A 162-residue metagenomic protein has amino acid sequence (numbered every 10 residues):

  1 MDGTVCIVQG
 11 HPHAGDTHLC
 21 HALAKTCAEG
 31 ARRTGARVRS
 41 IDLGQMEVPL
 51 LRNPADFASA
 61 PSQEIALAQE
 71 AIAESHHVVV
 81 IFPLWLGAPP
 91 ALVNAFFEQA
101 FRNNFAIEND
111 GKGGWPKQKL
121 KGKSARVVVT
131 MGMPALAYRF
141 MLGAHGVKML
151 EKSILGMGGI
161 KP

Functional and structural regions predicted by a protein language model:
M1, K117-K121, G156-I160: Short glycine/proline-enriched loop/turn "hinge" motifs that connect secondary-structure elements and lie
D2-A36: N-terminal beta1-alpha1 ligand-phosphate binding loop
C6-V8, R39-I41, V79, R126-V129: Hydrophobic/aromatic beta-strand patches that form the interior of the parallel beta-sheet core in alpha/beta enzyme
H11, G44, M131: Residues in the short beta-alpha loop(s) of Rossmann-like NAD(P)-binding domains
L19-R33, L142-G159: Short, solvent-exposed amphipathic alpha-helices that sit in or adjacent to ligand/effector-binding or catalytic
R37-D42, I160-P162: Short beta-strand elements in bilobed, periplasmic/extracellular small-molecule ligand-binding domains
S40-P61: N-terminal beta-loop-helix "entrance" segment that forms/cooperates in small-molecule cofactor or anionic ligand
A60-E151: Helix-loop-strand module that forms the ligand-binding subsite of alpha/beta enzymes
